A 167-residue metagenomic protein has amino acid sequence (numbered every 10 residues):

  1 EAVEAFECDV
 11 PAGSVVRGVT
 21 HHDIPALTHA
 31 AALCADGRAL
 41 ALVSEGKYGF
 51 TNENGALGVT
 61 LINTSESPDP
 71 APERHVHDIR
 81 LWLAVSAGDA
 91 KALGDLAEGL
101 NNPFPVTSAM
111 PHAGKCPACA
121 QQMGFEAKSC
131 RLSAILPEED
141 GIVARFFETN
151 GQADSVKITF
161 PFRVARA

Functional and structural regions predicted by a protein language model:
E1-A167: C-terminal (or distal) subdomains of carbohydrate-active enzymes
